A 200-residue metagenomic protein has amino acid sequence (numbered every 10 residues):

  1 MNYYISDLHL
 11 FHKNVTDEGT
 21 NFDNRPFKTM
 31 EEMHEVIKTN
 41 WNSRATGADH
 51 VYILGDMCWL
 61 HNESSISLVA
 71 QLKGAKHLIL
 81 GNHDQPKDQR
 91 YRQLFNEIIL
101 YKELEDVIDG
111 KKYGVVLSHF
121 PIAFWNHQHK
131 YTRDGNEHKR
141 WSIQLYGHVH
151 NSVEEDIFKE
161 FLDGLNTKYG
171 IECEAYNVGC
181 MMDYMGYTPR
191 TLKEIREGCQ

Functional and structural regions predicted by a protein language model:
M1-K28, Y176-Q200: Acidic, histidine-bearing metal-coordination/catalytic regions of metal-dependent phosphoesterases
Y3-D106: Core catalytic region of metal-dependent phosphoesterases/phosphodiesterases, especially metallo-beta-lactamase-like
Q93-Q200: Conserved beta-sheet core of the metallophosphoesterase superfamily
